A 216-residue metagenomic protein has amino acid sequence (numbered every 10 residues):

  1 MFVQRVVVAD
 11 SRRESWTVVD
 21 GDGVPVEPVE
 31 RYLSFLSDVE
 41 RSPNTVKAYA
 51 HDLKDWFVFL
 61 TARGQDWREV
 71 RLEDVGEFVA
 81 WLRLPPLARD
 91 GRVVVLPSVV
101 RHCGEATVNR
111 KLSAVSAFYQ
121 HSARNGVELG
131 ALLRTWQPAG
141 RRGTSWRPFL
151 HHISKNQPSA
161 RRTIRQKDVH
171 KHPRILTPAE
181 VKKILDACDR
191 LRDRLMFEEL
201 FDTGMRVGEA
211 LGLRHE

Functional and structural regions predicted by a protein language model:
M1-E216: Conserved catalytic core of the tyrosine transesterase superfamily
